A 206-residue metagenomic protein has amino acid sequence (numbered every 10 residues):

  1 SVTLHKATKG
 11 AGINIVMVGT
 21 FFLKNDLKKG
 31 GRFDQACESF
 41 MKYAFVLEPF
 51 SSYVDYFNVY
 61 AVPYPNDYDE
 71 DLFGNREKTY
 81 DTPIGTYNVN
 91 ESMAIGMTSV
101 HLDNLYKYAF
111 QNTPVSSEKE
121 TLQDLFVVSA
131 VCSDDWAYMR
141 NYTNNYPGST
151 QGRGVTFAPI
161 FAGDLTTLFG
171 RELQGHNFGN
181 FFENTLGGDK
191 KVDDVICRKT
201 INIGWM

Functional and structural regions predicted by a protein language model:
S1-Q123, C132-Y142, Y146: Propeptide-to-catalytic entry region of secreted or membrane-anchored zinc metalloproteases
N144-M206: The catalytic-center signature of Zn2+-dependent metalloproteases
